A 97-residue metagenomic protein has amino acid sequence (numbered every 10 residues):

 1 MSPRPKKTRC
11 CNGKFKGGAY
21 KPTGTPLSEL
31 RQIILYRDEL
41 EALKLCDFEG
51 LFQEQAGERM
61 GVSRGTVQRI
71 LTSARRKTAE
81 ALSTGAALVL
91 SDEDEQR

Functional and structural regions predicted by a protein language model:
K16-R31: Short, Lys/Arg-enriched N-terminal segment that forms or immediately precedes the first helix of a structured domain
A42-L43: Short alpha-helical "packing" element that flanks the helix-turn-helix/winged-helix DNA-binding module
C46-E49: Short helix-to-turn junction characteristic of helix-turn-helix DNA-binding domains, especially the helix
F52, G61-T66: Helix-turn-helix DNA-binding motif, specifically the short coil turn and the N-cap/start of the second
E58: Alpha-helical residues within the helix-turn-helix
I70-S73: Residues within the DNA-recognition helix of helix-turn-helix
R75-L82: C-terminal flanking helix
